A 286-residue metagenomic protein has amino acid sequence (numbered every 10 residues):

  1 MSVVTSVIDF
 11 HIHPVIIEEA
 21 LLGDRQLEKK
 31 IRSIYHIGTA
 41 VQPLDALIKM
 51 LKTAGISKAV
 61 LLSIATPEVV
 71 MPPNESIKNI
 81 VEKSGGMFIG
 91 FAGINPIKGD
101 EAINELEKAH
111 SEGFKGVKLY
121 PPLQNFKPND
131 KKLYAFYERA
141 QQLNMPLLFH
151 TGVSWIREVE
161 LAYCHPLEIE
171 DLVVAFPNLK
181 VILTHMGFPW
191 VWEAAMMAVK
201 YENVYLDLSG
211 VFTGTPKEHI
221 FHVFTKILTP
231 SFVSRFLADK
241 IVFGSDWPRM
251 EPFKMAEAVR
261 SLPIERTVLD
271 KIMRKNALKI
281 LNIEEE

Functional and structural regions predicted by a protein language model:
S2-K58, K108, S231, L237-K240 (+1 more regions): Mid-to-C-terminal alpha-helical segments outside catalytic/metal-binding sites
I8-I12, A59-L61, I89-A92, V117-L119 (+4 more regions): Hydrophobic faces of well-ordered beta-strands that scaffold small-molecule active sites in alpha/beta enzyme cores
H11, L51, I77, A109 (+8 more regions): Conserved, mostly hydrophobic/aromatic
V15-I17, T66-V69, P96-D100, Q124 (+4 more regions): Active-site environment of divalent metal-dependent phosphoester hydrolases
S57-K58, P67-Y163: Active-site gating/metal-coordination segments in enzymes
V70-N79, D100-H110, N129-L133, E158-V174 (+3 more regions): Distinct, well-ordered alpha-helical segments
S111-G116, R139-P146, A175-L179, V199-Y205 (+2 more regions): Glycine-enriched alpha-helix->loop->beta-strand junction motifs that scaffold or abut catalytic
K180-I182, P189-E286: H/E-rich (His + Asp/Glu) clusters that bind or coordinate divalent metals
